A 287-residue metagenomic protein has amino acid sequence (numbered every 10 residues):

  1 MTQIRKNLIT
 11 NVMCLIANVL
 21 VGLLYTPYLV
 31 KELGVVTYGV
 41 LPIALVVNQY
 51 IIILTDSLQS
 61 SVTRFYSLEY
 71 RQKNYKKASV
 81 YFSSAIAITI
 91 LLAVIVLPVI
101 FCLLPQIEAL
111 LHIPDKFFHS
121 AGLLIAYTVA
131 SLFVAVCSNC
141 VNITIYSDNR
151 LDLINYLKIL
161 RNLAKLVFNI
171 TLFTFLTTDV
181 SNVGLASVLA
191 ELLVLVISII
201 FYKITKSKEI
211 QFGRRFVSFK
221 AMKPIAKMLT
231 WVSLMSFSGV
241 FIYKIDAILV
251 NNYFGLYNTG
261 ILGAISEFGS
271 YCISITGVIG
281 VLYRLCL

Functional and structural regions predicted by a protein language model:
M1-I4, G184, S198-Y243: Interhelical loop/hinge segments that connect adjacent transmembrane helices in multipass membrane
Q3-L68, L97-F101, L166, K227-N252 (+1 more regions): Signature of the first transmembrane helix
I4-R5, F133-L160, S181: Membrane-interface junctions at transmembrane-helix termini in multi-pass inner-membrane proteins
K6-N18, D56-A109, H119, L123-A126: Membrane-water interface segments that mark the loop-to-transmembrane alpha-helix transition
G39-T55, S84-A87, L192, W231 (+2 more regions): Alpha-helical transmembrane segments of polytopic membrane transporters and translocases
D56-Q72, S147, I265, C272-L287: Helix-loop junctions and terminal segments of transmembrane helices in multi-pass membrane transport/translocation
C102-Q106, P114-S138, V167, L193: Alpha-helical transmembrane segments of multi-pass membrane proteins
A126, N155-K206, P224, M228 (+1 more regions): Hydrophobic alpha-helical transmembrane segments
